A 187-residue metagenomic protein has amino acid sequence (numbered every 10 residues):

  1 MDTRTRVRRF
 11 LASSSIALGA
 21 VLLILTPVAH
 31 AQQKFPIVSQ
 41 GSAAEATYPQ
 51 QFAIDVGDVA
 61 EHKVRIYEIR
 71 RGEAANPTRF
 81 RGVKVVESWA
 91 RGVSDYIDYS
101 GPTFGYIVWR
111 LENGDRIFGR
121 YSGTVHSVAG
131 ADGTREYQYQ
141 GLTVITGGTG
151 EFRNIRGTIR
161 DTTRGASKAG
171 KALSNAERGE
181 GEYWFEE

Functional and structural regions predicted by a protein language model:
D2, L22-A31: Short, low-complexity disordered leader/linker segments with a strong preference for bacterial N-terminal type II
D2-I16: Bacterial N-terminal signal peptides that target proteins for export
S13-L25: Bacterial N-terminal signal peptides
H30-E187: Beta-strand-enriched cores of mature, soluble protein domains
